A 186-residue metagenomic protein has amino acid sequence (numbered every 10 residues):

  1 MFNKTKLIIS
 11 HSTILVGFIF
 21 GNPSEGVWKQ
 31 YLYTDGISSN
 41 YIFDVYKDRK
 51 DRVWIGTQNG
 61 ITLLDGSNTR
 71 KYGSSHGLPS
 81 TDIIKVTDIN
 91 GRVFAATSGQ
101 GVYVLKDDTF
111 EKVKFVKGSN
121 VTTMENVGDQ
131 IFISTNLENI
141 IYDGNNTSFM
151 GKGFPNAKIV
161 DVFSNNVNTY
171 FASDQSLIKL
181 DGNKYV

Functional and structural regions predicted by a protein language model:
M1-V186: Carboxylate-rich, polar loop motifs that coordinate divalent cations or form catalytic acidic clusters
